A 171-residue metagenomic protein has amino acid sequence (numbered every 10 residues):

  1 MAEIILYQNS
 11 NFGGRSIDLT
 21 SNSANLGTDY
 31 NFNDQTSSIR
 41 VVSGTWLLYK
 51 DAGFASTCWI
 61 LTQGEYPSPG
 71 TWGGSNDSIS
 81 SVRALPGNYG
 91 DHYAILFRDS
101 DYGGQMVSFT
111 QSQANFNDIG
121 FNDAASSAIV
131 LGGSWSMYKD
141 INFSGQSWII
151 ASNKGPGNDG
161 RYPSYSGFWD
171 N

Functional and structural regions predicted by a protein language model:
M1-N171: Compact beta-sheet-dominated domain cores in extracellular/mature segments
